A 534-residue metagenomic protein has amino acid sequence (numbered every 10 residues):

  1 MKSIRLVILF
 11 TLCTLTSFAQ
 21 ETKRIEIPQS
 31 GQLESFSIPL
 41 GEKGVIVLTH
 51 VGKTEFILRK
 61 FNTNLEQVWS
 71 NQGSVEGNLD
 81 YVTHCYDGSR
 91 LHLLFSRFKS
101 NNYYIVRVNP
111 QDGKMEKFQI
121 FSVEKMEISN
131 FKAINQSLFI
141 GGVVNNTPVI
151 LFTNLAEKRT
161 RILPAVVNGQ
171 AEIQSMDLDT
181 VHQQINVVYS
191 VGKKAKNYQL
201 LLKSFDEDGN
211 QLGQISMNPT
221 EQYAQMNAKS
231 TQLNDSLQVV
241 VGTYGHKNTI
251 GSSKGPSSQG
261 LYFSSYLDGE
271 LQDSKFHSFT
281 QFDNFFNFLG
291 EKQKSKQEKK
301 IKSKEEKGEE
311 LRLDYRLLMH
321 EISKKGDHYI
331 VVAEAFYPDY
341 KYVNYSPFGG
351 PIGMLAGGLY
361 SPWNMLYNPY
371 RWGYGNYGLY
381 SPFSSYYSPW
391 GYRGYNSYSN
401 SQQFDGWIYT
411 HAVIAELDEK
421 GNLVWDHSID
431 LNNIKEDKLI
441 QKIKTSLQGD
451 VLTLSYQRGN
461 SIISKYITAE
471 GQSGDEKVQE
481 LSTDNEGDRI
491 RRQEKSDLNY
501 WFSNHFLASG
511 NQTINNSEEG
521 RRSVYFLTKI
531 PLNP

Functional and structural regions predicted by a protein language model:
M1-R24, P534: Bacterial Sec-dependent N-terminal signal peptides
Q29-P39, E76-Y86, I120-I134, G169-L178 (+4 more regions): Repeated scaffold domains used in trafficking and secretory/extracellular systems, primarily beta-propellers
S37-F56, H84-K99, S129-V144, V149-L151 (+6 more regions): Short beta-strand elements that form the blades of beta-propeller/WD-repeat-like and other beta-sheet-rich scaffold
E66-Y104, D112-I128, I215-T220, D430-L431: Blade-loop segments of beta-propeller domains
I105-Q111, F152-A156, Y198-N210, K254-L271 (+4 more regions): Beta-propeller blade signature
V188-K194, T243-G260, E334-G406, T513-G520: Short, conserved, GDST-rich strand-edge loop motifs in beta-rich repeat architectures
I215-N227, D273-M319, W425-K444, Q472-S503: Conserved blade-ending motifs and adjacent loop-strand segments that build the rim/top face of beta-propeller domains
L261, M319-E321, K325-P338, Y387-A412 (+2 more regions): Loop/turn-rich, solvent-exposed surfaces of beta-rich toroidal or solenoidal domains
